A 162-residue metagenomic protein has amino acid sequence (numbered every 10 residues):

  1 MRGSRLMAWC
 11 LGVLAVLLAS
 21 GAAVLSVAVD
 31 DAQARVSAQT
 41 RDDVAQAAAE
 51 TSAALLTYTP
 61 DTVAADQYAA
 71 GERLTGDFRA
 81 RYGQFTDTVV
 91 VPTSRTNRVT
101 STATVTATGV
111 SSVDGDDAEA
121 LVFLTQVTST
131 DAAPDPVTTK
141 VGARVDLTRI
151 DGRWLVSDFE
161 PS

Functional and structural regions predicted by a protein language model:
M1-T57: Juxtamembrane and targeting peptides
G21-L25, V91-T102: Short, charged, low-hydrophobicity "junction" segments
Q39-R95: Core segments of small alpha/beta cavity-forming domains
Y82, D114, E160: Short, flexible helix/strand-to-coil boundary loops that buttress conserved ligand/catalytic motifs in alpha/beta
R95-T130: Surface-exposed, charged secondary-structure patches
V110-S111, V137, D146: Short secondary-structure boundary/capping segments
D131-V137: Solvent-exposed, non-transmembrane alpha-helical starts
K140-S162: Short beta-strand edge/turn micro-motifs at domain boundaries
